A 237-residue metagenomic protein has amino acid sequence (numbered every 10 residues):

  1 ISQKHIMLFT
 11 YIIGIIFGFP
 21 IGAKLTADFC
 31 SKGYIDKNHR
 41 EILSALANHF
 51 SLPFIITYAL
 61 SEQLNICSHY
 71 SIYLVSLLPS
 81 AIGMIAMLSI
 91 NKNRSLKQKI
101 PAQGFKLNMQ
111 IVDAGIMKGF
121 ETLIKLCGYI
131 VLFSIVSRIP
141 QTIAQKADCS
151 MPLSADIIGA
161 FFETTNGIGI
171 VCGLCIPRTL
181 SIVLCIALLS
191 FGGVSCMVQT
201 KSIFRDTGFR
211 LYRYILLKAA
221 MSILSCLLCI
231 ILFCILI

Functional and structural regions predicted by a protein language model:
I1, L8, F29, G104 (+4 more regions): Hydrophobic alpha-helical segments of integral membrane proteins, encompassing both true transmembrane helices
S2-L64, I158-G173, I182-R205: Alpha-helical membrane segments and immediately flanking helix-loop junctions that form or couple to the substrate/ion
F9, M117, E121, K125 (+2 more regions): Alpha-helical transmembrane segments of multi-pass membrane proteins
Y11-I12, L43, Y70-L74, C127-G128 (+2 more regions): Hydrophobic alpha-helical transmembrane segments
P20-G22, N48-T57, L78-A86, I90 (+1 more regions): Membrane-embedded alpha-helical core segments of multi-pass
D36, L52-I55, L77-A81, R178-I237: C-terminal transmembrane helix pair
T57-C67, S137-S150, G169-P177, C196-R205 (+1 more regions): Transmembrane helix-loop junctions in multi-pass membrane proteins
Y73-C149: Selected transmembrane alpha-helices and immediately adjacent juxtamembrane segments of polytopic inner-membrane
